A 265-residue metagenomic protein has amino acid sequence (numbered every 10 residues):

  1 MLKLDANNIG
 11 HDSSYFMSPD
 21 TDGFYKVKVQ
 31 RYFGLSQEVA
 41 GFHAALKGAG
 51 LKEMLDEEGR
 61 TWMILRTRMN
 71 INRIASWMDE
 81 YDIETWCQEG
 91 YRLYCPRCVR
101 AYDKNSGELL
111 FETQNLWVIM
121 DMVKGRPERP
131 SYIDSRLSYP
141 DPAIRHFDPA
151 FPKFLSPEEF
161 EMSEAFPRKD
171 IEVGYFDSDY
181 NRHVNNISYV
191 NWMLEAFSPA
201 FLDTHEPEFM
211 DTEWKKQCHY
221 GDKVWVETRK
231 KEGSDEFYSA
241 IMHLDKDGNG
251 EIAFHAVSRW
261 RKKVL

Functional and structural regions predicted by a protein language model:
M1-I64, E112-Q114, M120-E208, L265: Hot-dog-fold acyl-thioester-processing enzymes
K3-D12, R68-D82, W86-K153, C218-Y220 (+1 more regions): HotDog/MaoC-like acyl-thioester-processing domains
G59-I74, H205-H219: Small beta-barrel nucleic-acid-binding modules, principally OB-folds
N181, E195, F209-Y220, W225: Extended serine/threonine-enriched, polar tracts that run as long, contiguous segments within proteins
